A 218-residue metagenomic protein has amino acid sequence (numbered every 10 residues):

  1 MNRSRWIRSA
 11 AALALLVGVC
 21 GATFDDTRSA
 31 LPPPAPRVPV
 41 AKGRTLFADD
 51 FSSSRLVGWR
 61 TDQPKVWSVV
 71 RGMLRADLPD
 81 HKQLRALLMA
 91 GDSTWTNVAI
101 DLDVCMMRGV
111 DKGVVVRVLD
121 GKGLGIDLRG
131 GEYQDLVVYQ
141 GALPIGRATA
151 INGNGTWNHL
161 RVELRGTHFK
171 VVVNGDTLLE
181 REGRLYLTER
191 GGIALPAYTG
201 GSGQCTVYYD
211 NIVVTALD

Functional and structural regions predicted by a protein language model:
T27-D62: Extracellular carbohydrate-recognition regions
P36-R37, A86-D92, V114, G146-N152 (+1 more regions): Beta-strand-rich interaction surfaces with strong enrichment in secreted/lumenal proteins
F51, D210-V214: Extracellular beta-strand elements of beta-rich domains used for carbohydrate recognition/degradation or cell-matrix
F51, I100-L102, W157-R165, F169-V171: Short tryptophan-centered beta-strand motifs in secreted/extracellular beta-sheet-rich domains of glycan-recognition
R55-L84: Extracellular glycan-recognition surfaces and repeat-rich motifs
L78-Q140: Secretory/extracellular carbohydrate-interaction modules and structurally similar beta-sandwich "look-alikes"
Q140-R161: Short, aromatic/His-centered strand-loop micro-motif at the edge of beta-sheets
R181-D210: Flexible glycan-contacting loops in extracellular carbohydrate-active proteins
